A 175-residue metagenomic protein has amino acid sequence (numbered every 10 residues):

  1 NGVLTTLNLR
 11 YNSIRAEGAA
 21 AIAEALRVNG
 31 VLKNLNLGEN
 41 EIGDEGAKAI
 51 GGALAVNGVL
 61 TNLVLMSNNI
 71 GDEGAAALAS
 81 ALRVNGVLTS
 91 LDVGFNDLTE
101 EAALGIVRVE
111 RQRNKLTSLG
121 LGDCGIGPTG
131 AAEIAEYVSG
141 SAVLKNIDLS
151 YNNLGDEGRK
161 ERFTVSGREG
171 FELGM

Functional and structural regions predicted by a protein language model:
N1-M175: Leucine-rich tandem repeat or coiled-coil scaffolds
